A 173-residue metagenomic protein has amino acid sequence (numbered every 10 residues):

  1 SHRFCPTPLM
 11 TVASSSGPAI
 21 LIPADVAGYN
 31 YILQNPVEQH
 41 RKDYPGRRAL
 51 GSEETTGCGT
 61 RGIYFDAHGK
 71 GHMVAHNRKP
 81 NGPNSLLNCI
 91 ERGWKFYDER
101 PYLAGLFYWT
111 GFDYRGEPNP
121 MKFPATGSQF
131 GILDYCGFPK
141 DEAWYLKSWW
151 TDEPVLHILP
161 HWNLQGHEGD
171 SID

Functional and structural regions predicted by a protein language model:
S1-D173: Extended substrate-binding grooves/exosites of carbohydrate-active enzymes
